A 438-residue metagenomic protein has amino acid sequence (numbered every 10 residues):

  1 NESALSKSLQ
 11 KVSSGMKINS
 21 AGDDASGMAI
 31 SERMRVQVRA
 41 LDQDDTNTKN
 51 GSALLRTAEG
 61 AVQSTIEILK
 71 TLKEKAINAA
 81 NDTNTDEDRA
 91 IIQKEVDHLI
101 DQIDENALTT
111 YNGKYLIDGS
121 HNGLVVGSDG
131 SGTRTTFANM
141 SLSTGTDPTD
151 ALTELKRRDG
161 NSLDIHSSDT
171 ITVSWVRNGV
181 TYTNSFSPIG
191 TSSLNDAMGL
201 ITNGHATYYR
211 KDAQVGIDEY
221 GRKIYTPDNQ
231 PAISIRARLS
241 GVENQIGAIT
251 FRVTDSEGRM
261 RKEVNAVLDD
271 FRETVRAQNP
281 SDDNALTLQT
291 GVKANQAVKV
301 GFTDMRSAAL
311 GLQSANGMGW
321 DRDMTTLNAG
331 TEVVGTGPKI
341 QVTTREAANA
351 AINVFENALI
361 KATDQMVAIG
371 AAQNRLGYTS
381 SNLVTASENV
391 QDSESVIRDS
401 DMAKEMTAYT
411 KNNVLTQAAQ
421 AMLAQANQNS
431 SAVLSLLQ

Functional and structural regions predicted by a protein language model:
N1-Q10, S64-E74, M324-G335, N382-D392 (+1 more regions): Extended, amphipathic, non-transmembrane alpha-helical segments
N1-V62, S120-H121, V125-T135, Q417-A418 (+1 more regions): Bacterial Type III/flagellar export signals at protein N-termini
S8-M16, M28, N279-L286, V292-T303 (+1 more regions): Proline-poor, low-complexity alpha-helical tail modules
V12, N19, L41, T48 (+6 more regions): Signal-transduction coiled-coil helices of two-component systems
D23, T85, R89, A403 (+1 more regions): Catalytic-site-adjacent helices and loops of nucleotide signaling machinery
R35-V38, D42, K73-A80, E394: Regular secondary-structure segments
K49-Q373, L434-Q438: Amphipathic alpha-helical coiled-coil/heptad-repeat segments
